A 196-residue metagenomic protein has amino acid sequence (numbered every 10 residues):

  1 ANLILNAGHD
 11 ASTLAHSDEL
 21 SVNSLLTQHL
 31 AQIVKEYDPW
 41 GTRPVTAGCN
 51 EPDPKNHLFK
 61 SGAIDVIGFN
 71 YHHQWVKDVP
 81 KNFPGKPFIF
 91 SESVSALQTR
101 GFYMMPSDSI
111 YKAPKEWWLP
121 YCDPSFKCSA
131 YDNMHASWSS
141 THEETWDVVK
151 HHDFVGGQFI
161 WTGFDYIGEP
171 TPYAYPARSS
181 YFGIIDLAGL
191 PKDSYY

Functional and structural regions predicted by a protein language model:
A1-N2: Glycine-rich phosphate/diphosphate-binding loops that line cofactor/substrate pockets in enzymes
N6, T13-A47, F59-S61, D78-Y196: Substrate-binding clefts and catalytic carboxylate motifs of secreted carbohydrate-active enzymes
A47-P54, H72-W75: Short acidic loop-to-helix transition motifs that present clustered carboxylates
G62-I67: Short active-site oxyanion
